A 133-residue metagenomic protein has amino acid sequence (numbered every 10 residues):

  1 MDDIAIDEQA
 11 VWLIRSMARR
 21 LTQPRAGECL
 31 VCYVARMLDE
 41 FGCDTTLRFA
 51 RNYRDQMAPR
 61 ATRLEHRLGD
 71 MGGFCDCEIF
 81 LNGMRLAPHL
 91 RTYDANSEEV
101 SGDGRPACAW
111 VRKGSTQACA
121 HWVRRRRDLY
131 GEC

Functional and structural regions predicted by a protein language model:
M1-C43: Long, charged N-terminal interaction/targeting segments
P24-G27, L38, D70-G72, D103 (+2 more regions): Disulfide-bonded cysteine motifs in exported proteins
C32, C43, C75-C77, C108 (+1 more regions): Disulfide-bonded cysteines in secreted/extracellular proteins and peptides
E40-D44, M57-R60, M71, C75: Short secondary-structure junctions and interdomain/linker hinges
T45-E65: Short, charged low-complexity linear segments at domain edges
H66-E98, G102-G104, A109: Short, compact, well-ordered microdomains
E98-C133: Intrinsically disordered, low-complexity terminal/linker regions enriched in Pro/Ser/Gly and acidic residues
